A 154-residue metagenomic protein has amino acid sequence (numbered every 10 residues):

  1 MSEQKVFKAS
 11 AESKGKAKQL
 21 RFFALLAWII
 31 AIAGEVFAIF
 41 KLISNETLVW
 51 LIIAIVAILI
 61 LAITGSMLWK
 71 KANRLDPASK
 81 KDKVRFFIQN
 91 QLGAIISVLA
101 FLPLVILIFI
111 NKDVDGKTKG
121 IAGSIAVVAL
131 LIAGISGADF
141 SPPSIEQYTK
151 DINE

Functional and structural regions predicted by a protein language model:
M1-I63: Membrane-anchoring hydrophobic segments
S13-G15, A78-L92: Membrane-interface segments at loop-to-transmembrane junctions
I43-L48, D76-K83, N111-K119: Membrane-interface helix-boundary motifs at transmembrane edges
A57-T64, N111-V114, A129: Alpha-helical transmembrane segments and their membrane-interface exit regions
L61-D76: Membrane-water interface of transmembrane alpha-helices
F87-I110: Hydrophobic, aromatic-rich membrane-embedded alpha-helical segments
G116-F140: Internal/C-terminal transmembrane anchor helices
F140-E154: Membrane-interface segments at or immediately adjacent to transmembrane helices that form the boundary between
